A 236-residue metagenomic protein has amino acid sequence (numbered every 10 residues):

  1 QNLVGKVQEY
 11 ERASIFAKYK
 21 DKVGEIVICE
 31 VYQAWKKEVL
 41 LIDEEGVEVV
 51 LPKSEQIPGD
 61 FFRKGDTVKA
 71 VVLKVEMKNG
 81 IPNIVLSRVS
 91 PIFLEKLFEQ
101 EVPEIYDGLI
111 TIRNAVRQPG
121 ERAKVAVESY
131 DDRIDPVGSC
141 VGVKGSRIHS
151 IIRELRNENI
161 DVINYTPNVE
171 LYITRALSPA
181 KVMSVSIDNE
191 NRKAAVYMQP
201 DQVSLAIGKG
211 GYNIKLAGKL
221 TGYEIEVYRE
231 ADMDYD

Functional and structural regions predicted by a protein language model:
Q1-D236: RNA-contacting regions in translation and RNA-metabolism proteins, encompassing KH/S1 modules where present
